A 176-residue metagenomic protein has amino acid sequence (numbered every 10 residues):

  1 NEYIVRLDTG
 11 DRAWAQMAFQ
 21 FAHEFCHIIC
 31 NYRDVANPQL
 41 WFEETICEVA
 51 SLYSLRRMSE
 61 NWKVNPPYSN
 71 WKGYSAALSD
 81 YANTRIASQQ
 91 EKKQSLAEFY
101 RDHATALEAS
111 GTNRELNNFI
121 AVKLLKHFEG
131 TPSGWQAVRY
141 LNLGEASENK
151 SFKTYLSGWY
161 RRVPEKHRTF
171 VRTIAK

Functional and structural regions predicted by a protein language model:
N1-E2, S69: Hydrophobic alpha-helical and helix-loop surface patches within well-folded domains that function as non-catalytic
Y3-F21, Y32-Q39: Short pre-active-site segment immediately N-terminal to the catalytic Zn-binding motif
A13, M17, F21, I46 (+2 more regions): Short, contiguous, pocket-lining structural segments that sit at or immediately flank catalytic/ligand-binding sites
F19-V35, E44, E48, L52: Active-site recognition of the HExxH zinc-binding catalytic motif
I29-R33, S54, M58, W62 (+1 more regions): Sec/Tat-exported extracytoplasmic proteins
A36-E43, G111-E115: A glycine-rich, coil/turn loop motif that links secondary-structure elements
L40-A87: Post-HExxH zinc-binding segment in Zn-dependent metallohydrolases
S88-K176: Pan-zinc metallopeptidase signature
